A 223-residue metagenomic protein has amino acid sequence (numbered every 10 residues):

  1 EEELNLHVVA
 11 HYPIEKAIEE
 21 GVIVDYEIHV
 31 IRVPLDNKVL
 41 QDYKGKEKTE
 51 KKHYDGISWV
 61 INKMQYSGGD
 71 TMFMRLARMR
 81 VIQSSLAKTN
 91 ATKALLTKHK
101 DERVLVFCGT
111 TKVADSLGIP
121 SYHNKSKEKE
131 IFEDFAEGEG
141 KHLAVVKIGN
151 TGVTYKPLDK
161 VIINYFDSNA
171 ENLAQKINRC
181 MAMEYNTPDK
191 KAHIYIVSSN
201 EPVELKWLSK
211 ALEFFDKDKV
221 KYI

Functional and structural regions predicted by a protein language model:
E1-I28, D36: Post-DEXD/H (motif II) to motif III coupling segment of the RecA-like Helicase ATP-binding lobe
K16-I23, R32-N37, K112, G149-N150 (+3 more regions): Conserved nucleotide-binding/hydrolysis micro-motifs of P-loop NTPases
I23-G68: Inter-lobe connector of SF1/SF2 helicase motors
D42-G56, G69-S116: Conserved interdomain hinge at the start of the Helicase C-terminal
R103-C108, K112-V153, N172-A174: Conserved helicase ATPase core of P-loop NTP-dependent helicases/translocases
H142-V145, T151-S168, N172-Q175, Y185 (+1 more regions): A short beta-strand element within the Helicase C-terminal
R179-L212: Conserved segment of the helicase C-terminal RecA-like domain
S209-I223: Long, largely alpha-helical accessory region at the distal end of helicase-like NTP-driven motors
